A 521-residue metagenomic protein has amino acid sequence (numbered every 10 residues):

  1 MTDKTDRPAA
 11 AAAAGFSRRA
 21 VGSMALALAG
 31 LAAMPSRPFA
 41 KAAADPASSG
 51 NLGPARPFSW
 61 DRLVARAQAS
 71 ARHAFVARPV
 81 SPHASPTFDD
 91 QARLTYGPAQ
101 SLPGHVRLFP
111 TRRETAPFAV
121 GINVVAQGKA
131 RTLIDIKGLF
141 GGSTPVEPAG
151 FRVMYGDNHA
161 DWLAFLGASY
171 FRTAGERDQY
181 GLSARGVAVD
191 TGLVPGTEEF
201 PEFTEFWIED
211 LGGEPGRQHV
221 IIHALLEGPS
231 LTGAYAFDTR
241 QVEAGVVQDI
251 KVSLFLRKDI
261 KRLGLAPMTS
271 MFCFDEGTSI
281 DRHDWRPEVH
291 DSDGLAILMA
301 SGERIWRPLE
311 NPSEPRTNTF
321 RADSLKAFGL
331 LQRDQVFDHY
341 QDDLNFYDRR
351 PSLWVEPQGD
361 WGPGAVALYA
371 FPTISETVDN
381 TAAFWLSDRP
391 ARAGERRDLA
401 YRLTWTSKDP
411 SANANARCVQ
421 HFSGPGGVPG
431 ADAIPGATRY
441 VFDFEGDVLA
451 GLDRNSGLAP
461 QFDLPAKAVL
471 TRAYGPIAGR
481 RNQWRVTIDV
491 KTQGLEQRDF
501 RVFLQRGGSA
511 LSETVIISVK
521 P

Functional and structural regions predicted by a protein language model:
M1-A20, M24-A32, F39-A44: N-terminal secretory signal peptides
D45-F88, T95-G97, P110, N345-P521: Terminal accessory/anchoring regions of large secretory-pathway or extracellular enzymes
R72-V194: Solvent-exposed N-terminal domain segments of exported/luminal and surface proteins
V120, V220-I222, G233-F237, Q248-I250 (+6 more regions): Hydrophobic residues positioned within well-ordered beta-strands of beta-sheet architectures
E147-G150, M154, V194-E205, P267-S270: Acidic/His-rich structured neighborhood in mature extracellular/periplasmic domains
L182, L265, S270-R396, T404-T406 (+1 more regions): A contiguous, surface-exposed recognition patch within enzymatic or periplasmic domains that forms
R185-R240, G362-A367, I374, V378: Extended, loop-rich substrate-binding clefts of extracytoplasmic carbohydrate-active enzymes
A236-R286: Acidic (Asp/Glu-rich), glycine- and aromatic
